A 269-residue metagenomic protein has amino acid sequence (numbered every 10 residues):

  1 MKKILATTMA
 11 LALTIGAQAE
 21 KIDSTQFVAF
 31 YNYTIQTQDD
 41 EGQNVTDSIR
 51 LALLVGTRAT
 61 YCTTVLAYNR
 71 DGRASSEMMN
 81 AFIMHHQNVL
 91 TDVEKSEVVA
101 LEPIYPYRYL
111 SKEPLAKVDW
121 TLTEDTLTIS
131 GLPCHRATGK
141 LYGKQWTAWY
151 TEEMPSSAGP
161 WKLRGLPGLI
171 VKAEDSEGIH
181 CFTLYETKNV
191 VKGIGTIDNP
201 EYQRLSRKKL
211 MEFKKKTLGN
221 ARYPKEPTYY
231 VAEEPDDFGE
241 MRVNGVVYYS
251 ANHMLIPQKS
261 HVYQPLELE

Functional and structural regions predicted by a protein language model:
M1-T25: Bacterial Sec-dependent N-terminal signal peptides
Q18-Q26, S156-P167: Short, surface-exposed loop and linker segments with low hydrophobicity and enrichment for Pro/Ser/Thr
A19-I129, P133, Y142, W146-T147 (+1 more regions): Extracellular or lumenal secretory-pathway regions
V45, V118-D119, M154, L163-G165: Short, glycine/acidic-rich beta->alpha junctions
A137-G139, A173: Beta-strand-dense domains in secreted/periplasmic systems and polymorphic toxin scaffolds
K140-R164: Short, surface-exposed, low-complexity cationic segments
G165-H180: A contiguous pocket-lining binding segment that forms or flanks enzyme active sites
